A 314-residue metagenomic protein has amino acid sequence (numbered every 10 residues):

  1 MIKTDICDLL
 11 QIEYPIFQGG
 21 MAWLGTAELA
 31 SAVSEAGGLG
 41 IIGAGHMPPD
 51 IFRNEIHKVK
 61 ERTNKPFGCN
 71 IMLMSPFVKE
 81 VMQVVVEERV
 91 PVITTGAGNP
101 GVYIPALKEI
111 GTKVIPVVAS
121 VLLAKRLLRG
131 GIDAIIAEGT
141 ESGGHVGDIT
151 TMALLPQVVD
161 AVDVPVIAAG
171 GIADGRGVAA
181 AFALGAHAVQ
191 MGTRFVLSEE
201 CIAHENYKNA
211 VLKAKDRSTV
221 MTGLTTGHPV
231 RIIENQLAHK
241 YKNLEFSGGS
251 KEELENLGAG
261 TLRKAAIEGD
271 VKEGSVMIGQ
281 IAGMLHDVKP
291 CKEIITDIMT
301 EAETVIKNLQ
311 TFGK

Functional and structural regions predicted by a protein language model:
M1-A161, P165: Active-site entrance/lid segments in N-terminal catalytic domains of soluble metabolic enzymes
A22-W23, G38-P49, I136-D148, I172-Y207: Glycine-rich phosphate-binding active-site loops on the catalytic face of alpha/beta enzymes
A153-I167, A173-K314: Conserved active-site-proximal phosphate/metal-binding subdomains
